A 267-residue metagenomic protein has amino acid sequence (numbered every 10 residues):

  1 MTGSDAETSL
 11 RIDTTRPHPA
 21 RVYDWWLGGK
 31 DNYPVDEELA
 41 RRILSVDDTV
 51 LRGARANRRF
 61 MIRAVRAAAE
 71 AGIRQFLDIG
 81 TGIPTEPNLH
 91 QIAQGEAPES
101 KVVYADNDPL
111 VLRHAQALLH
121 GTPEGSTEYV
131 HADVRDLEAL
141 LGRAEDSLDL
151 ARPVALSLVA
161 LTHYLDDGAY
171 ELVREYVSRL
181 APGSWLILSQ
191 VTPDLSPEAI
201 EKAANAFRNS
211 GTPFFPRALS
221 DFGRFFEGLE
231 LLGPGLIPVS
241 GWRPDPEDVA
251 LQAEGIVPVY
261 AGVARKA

Functional and structural regions predicted by a protein language model:
M1-A132, L137-E138, G142-L150, V177 (+1 more regions): Rossmann-like AdoMet
D133-E138, T162-Y170: Active-site glycine- and acidic-residue-rich loops that bind and position anionic ligands or nucleotide-like cofactors
L148-T162: Short SAM/SAH-binding signature in class I
A155-L158, L172-V173, L180-V191: Conserved beta-strand signature within the Rossmann-like core of class I S-adenosyl-L-methionine
Y176-V177, F226: Class I S-adenosylmethionine-dependent transferase superfamily signal
S196-T212: Short, glycine-/aromatic-enriched active-site segment of Class I SAM-dependent methyltransferases
T212-L236: Short alpha-helix
G235, S240-A267: Core SAM-dependent methyltransferase catalytic element
